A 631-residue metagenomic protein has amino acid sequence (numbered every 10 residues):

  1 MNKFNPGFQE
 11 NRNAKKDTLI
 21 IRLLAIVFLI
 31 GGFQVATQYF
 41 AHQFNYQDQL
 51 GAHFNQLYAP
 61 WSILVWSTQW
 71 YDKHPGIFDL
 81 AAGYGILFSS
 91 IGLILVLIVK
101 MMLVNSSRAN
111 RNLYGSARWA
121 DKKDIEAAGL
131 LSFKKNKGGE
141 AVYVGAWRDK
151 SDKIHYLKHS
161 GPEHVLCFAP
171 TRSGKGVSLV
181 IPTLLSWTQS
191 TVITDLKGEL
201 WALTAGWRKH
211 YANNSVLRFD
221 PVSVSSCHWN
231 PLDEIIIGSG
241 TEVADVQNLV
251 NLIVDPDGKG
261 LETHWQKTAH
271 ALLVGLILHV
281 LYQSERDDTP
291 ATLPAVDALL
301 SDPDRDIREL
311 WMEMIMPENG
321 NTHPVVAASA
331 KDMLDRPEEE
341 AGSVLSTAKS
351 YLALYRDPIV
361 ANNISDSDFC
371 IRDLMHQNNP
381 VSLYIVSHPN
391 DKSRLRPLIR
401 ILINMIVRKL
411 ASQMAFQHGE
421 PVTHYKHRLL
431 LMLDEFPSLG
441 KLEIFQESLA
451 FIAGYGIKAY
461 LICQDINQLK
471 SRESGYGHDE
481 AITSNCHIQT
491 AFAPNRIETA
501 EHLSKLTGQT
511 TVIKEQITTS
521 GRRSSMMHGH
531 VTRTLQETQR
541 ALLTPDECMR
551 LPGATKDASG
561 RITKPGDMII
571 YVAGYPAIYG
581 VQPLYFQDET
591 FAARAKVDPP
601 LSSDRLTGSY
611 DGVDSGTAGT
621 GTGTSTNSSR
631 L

Functional and structural regions predicted by a protein language model:
M1-S173, V177-V180, R533-T538, A558 (+2 more regions): Basic- and hydrophobic-enriched, low-structure N-terminal and domain-boundary segments that flank ATP-binding catalytic
G7-F8, S62-Q69, H376-Q377, E480-A481 (+4 more regions): Short alpha-helix boundary/capping motifs
G32-H42, R148-K150, K158-I457, G475 (+3 more regions): P-loop NTPase motor domains
A59, G145-W147, V250, D465 (+1 more regions): Glycine-centered flexibility motif
A141, S226-L232, A361, D366-R372 (+5 more regions): Generic secondary-structure boundary/loop-capping signal
L449-I569: Conserved ATP-driven motor cores of ASCE-family P-loop NTPases powering translocation/secretion/packaging/pilus
